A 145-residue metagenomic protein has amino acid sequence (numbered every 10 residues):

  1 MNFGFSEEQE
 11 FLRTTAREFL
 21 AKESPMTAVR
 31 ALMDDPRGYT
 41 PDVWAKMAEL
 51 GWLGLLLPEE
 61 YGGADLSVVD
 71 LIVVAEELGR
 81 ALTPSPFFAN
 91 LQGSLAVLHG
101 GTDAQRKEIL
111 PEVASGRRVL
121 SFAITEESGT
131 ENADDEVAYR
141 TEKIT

Functional and structural regions predicted by a protein language model:
M1-F87, E108, E112: Amphipathic, small/basic residue-rich leader segments at the start of a protein or domain
E8, T15, Q92-L95, R140-T141: Residues within well-formed alpha-helices
F19, G51, A96-H99, E126: Short alpha-helical scaffold segments that flank and stabilize functional sites
E23, E77-L78, L91, G100-G101 (+1 more regions): Fold-independent oxyanion-binding glycine-rich loops and adjacent beta-strand/coil segments at enzyme active sites
Y39-D42, H99, T130-D135: Short, solvent-exposed polar/charged micro-motifs at secondary-structure junctions
L50-L53, V69, L82-T83, Q92 (+3 more regions): Short coil/turn connectors at secondary-structure junctions
G63-A64, D103-T145: Glycine-rich, Trp-frequent "lid" loop and neighboring beta-strands that shape and gate the flavin cofactor pocket
P84-A104, A133: N-terminal glycine-rich flavin-associated loop
